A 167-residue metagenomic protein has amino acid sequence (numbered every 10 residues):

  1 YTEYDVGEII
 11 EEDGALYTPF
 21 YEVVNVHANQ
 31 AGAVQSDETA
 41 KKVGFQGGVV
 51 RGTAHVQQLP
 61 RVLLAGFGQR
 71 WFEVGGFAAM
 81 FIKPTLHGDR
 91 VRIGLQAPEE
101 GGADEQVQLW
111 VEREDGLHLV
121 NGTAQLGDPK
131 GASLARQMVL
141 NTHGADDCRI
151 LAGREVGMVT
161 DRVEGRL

Functional and structural regions predicted by a protein language model:
Y1-V23, L86-R162: HotDog/MaoC-like acyl-thioester-processing domains
L16-Y17, Y21-N25, Q30-A33, G47 (+2 more regions): Short secondary-structure boundary micro-motifs
V24-Q57, R166-L167: A conserved, well-ordered hydrophobic junction motif at loop->secondary-structure transitions
N29, A33-Q35, T39, F67-W71 (+2 more regions): Homeobox/homeodomain signature
K41-K42, K83, K130: Context-gated lysine
Q46, A54-P98, G102-D104: Hydrophobic beta-strand-centered segment that forms part of the acyl-chain substrate-binding groove
